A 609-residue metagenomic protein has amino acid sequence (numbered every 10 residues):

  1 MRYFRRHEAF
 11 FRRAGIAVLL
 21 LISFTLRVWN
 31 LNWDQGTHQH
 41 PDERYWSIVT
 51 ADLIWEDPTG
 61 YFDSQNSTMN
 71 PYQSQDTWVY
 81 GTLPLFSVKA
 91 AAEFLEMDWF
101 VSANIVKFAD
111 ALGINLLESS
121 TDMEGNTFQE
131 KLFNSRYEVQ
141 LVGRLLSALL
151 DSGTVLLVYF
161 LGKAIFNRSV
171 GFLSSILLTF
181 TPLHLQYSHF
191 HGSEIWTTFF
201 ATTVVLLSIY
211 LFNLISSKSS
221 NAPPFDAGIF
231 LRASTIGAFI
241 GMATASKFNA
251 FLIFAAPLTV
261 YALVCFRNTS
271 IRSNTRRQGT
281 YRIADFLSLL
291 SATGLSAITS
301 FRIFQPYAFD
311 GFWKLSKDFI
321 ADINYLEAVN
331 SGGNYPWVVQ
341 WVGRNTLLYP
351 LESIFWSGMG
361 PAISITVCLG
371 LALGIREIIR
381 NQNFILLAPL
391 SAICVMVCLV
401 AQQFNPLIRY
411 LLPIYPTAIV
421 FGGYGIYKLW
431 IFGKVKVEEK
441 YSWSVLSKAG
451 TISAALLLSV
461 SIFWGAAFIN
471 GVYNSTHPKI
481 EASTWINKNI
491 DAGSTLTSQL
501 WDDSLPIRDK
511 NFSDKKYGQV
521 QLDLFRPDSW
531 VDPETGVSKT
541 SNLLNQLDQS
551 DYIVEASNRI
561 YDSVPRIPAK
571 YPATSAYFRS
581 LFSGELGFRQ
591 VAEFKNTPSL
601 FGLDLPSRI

Functional and structural regions predicted by a protein language model:
M1, A17-L21, F230, L258-Y261 (+3 more regions): Signature aromatic-anchored transmembrane alpha helix within multi-pass, membrane-resident enzymes that catalyze glycan
M1-F4, F468-G471, K479-I609: C-terminal luminal/periplasmic domains and tails of membrane-associated envelope-modifying transferases
V18-L20, V101-A103, F108-E130, G153 (+4 more regions): Transmembrane-helix signature of polytopic, membrane-embedded enzymes that assemble or transfer cell-envelope glycans
S23-L26, S174-T179, L206, I240 (+1 more regions): Short helix- or helix-capping micro-motifs that position conserved polar/aromatic residues at function-defining sites
W46-T59, Q73-D110, I114-N126, L132-S135 (+8 more regions): Transmembrane-lumen/periplasm boundary regions of multi-pass, lipid-linked membrane glycan transferases
L157-F160, W196-S219, A238-I240, I393 (+1 more regions): Specific aromatic-rich, kink-prone transmembrane helix
K163-I165, V204-R232, A243, R267 (+2 more regions): Membrane-interface transmembrane helices that cradle and orient dolichyl/undecaprenyl
Y187, S193-T198, A243, F248 (+5 more regions): Hydrophobic/aromatic-rich transmembrane helices and adjacent perimembrane loops
